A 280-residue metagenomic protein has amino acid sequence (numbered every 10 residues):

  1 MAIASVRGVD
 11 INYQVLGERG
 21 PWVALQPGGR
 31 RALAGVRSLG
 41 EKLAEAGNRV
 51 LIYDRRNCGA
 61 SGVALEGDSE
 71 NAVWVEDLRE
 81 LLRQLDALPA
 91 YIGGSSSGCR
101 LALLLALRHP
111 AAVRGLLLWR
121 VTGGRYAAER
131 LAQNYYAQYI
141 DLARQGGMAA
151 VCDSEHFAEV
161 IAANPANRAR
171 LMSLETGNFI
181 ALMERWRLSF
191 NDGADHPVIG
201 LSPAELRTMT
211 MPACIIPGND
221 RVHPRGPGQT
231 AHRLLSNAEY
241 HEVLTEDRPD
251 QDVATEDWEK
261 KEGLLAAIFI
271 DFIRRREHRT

Functional and structural regions predicted by a protein language model:
G8-G62: Conserved HGGG/HGGXW glycine-rich cap/lid loop of the alpha/beta-hydrolase fold
R55-Y91, T255-L265: Active-site loop/oxyanion-hole signature of alpha/beta-hydrolase fold enzymes
G94, G98, A102: Gly/Ala-rich beta-loop-alpha elbow adjacent to hydrolase catalytic centers
L103, L107-R108, V113-R144: Flexible "cap/lid" loop of the alpha/beta hydrolase fold
A169-S202: Hydrophobic, aromatic-rich cap/lid helix
M209, I215-P217: Short beta-strand/loop motif that positions the catalytic acidic residue of the alpha/beta-hydrolase fold
R221-P227: Conserved alpha/beta-hydrolase "acid-adjacent" motif
A238-T280: Catalytic active-site module of serine/aspartate enzymes centered on a nucleophile-bearing elbow/loop
